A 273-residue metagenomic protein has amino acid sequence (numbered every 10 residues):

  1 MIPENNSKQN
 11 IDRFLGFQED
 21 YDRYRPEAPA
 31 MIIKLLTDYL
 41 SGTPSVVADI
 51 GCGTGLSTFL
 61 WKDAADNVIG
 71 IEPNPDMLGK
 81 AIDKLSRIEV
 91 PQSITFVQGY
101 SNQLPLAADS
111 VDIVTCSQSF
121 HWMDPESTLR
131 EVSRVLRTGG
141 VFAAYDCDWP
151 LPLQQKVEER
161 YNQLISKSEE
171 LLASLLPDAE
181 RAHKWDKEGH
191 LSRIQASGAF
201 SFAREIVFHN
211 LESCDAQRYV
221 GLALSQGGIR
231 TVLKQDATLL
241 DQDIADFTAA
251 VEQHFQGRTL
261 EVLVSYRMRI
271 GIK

Functional and structural regions predicted by a protein language model:
M1-G16: N-terminal, positively charged/glycine-rich alpha-helical extensions of SAM-dependent methyltransferases
P26-S45: Conserved alpha-helix/loop element of class I SAM-dependent methyltransferases that forms part of the SAM/SAH-binding
A48, T54-Q103: Class I SAM-dependent methyltransferase SAM/SAH-binding core
N102-I113: A short acidic, Gly/Pro-enriched loop at the edge of an enzyme's catalytic core that lines a small-molecule cofactor
D112-E126: A short SAM/SAH-binding and catalytic strip from SAM-dependent methyltransferases
S127-T138: A short glycine-rich, Lys/Arg-flanked "PGG" loop and its adjoining helix->strand segment in the class I
R137-E212: Conserved catalytic/acceptor-binding region of the Class I
W185-K273: Conserved Class I S-adenosyl-L-methionine
